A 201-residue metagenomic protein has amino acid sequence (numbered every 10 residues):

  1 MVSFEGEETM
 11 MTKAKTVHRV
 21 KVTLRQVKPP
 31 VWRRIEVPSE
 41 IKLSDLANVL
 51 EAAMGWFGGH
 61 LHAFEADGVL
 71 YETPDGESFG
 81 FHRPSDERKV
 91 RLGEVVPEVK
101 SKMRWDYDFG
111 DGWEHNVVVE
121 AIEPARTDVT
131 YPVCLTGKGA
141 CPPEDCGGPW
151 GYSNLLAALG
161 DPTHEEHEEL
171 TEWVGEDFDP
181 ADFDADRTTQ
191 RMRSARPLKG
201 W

Functional and structural regions predicted by a protein language model:
M1-W201: Short linear regulatory motifs enriched in tryptophan with gly/pro/ser
